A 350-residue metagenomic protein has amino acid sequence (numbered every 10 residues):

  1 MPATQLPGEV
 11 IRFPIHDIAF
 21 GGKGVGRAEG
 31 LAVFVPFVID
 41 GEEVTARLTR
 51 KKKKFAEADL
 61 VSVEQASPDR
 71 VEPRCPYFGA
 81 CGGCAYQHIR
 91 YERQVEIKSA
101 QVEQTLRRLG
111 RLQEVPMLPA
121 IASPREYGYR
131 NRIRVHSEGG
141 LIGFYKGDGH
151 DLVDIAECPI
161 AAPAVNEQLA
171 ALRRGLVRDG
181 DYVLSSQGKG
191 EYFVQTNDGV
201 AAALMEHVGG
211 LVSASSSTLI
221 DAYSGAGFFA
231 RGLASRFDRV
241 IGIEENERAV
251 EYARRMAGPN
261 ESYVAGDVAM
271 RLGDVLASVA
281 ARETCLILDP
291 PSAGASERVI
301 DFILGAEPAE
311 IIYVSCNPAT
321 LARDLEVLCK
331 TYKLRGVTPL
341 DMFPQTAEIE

Functional and structural regions predicted by a protein language model:
M1-Y77, G149: Terminal RNA-binding accessory module
P2-P14, F20, R174-D181, S185-E350: Rossmann-like S-adenosyl-L-methionine
D17-A19, G26, A58, Y129-I142 (+2 more regions): Non-catalytic substrate-recognition/targeting regions of SAM-dependent transferases
V71-R90: Local cysteine-cluster metal-coordination motifs and their immediate loop/turn environment, predominantly Fe-S cluster
K98, V102-L109: Small-residue-enriched alpha-helical segments and adjacent helix-cap loops that form tight helix-helix packing
R108-Q113, G258-N260: Short helix-capping segments at alpha-helix termini
L112-G139: Composition-driven low-complexity segments enriched in polar/acidic and proline residues
